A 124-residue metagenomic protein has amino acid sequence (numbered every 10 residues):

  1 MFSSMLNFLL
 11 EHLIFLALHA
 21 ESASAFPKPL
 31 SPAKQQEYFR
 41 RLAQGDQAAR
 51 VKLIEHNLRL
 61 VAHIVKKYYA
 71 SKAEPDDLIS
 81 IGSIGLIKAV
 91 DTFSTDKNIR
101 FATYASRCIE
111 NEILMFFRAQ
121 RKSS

Functional and structural regions predicted by a protein language model:
F2-S123: Alpha-helical promoter-recognition and RNA polymerase-docking modules of transcription initiation factors, dominated by
